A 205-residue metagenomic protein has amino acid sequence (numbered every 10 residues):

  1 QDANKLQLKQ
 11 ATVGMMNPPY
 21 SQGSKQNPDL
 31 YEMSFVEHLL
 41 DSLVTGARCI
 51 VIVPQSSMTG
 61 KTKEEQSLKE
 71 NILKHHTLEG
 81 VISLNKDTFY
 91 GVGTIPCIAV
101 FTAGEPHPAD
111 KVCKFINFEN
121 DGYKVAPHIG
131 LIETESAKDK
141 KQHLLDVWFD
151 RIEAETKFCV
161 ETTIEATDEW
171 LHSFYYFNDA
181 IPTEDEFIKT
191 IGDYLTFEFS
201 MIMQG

Functional and structural regions predicted by a protein language model:
Q1-D2: Conserved SAM-binding strand-loop segment of SAM-dependent methyltransferases
K5-L8, T12-G205: A conserved structural/catalytic subdomain of Rossmann-like adenosyl-cofactor enzymes
